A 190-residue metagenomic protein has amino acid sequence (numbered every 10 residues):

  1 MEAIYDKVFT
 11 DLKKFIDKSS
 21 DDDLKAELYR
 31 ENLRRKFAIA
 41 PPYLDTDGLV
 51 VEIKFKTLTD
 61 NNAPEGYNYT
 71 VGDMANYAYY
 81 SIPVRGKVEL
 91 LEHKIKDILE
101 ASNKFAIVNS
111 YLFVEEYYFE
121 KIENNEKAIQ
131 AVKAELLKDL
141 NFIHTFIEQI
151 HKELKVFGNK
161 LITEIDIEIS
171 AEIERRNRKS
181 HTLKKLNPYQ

Functional and structural regions predicted by a protein language model:
M1-G66, T70-G72: N-terminal "first-domain core" detector
L12, L24, L28, L33 (+11 more regions): Generic detector of leucine side chains in alpha-helical contexts
S19-S20, S81, S102, S110 (+2 more regions): Generic serine detector
R30, R34-R35, R85, K133 (+1 more regions): Arginine residue identity/basic-tract feature
D45-I53, G72-A75, P83, I169-S180: Short, Lys/Arg-enriched charge-dense amphipathic segments
E65-T145: Intrinsically disordered, low-complexity regulatory segments enriched in Ser/Thr/Pro and charged residues
V108-Q190: Mixed-charge (acidic/basic) macromolecular-recognition segments
